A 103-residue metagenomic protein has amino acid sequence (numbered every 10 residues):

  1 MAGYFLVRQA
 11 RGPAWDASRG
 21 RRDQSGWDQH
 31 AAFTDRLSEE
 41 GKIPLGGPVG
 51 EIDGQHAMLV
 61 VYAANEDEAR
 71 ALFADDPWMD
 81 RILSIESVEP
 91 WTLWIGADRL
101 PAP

Functional and structural regions predicted by a protein language model:
M1-P103: Conserved, structured core segments of small domains
